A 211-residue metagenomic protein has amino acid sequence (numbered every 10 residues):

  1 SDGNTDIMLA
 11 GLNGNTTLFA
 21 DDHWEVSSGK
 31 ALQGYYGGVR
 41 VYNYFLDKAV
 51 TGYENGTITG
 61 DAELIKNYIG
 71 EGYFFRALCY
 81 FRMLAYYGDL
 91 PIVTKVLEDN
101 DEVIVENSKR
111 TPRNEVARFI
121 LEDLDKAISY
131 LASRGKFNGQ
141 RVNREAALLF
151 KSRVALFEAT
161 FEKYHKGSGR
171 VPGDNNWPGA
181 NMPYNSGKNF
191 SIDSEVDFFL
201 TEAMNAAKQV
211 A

Functional and structural regions predicted by a protein language model:
S1-N15, Y86-L90, T94, A117 (+3 more regions): An aromatic- and glycine-enriched ligand-binding surface/loop that stacks and positions planar moieties
D6-Y87, V103-R118, E122-G139: Conserved, well-structured interaction surfaces
V93, D99-N100, N138: A broad, structure-centric signal for solvent-exposed, well-ordered loop/edge residues that line or flank functional
E98-I104, S186: Short glycine/proline- and charge-enriched loop/turn segments that cap or connect secondary-structure elements
